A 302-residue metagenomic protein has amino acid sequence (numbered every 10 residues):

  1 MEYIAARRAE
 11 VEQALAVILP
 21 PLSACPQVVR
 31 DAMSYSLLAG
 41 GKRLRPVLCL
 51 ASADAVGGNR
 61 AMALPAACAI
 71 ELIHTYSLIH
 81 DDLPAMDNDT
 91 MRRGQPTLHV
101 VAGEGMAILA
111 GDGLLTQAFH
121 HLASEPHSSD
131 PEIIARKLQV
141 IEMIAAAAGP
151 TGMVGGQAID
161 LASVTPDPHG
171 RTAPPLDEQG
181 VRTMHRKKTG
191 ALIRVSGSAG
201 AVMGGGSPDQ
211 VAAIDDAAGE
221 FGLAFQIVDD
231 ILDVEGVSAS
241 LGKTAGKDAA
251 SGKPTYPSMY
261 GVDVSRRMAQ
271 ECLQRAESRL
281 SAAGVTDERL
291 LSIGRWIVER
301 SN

Functional and structural regions predicted by a protein language model:
M1-L19: N-terminal amphipathic/basic leader segments beginning at the initiator methionine
L19, S23-S281, V285-V298: Mg2+-dependent prenyl diphosphate-binding active-site environment of isoprenoid biosynthetic enzymes
